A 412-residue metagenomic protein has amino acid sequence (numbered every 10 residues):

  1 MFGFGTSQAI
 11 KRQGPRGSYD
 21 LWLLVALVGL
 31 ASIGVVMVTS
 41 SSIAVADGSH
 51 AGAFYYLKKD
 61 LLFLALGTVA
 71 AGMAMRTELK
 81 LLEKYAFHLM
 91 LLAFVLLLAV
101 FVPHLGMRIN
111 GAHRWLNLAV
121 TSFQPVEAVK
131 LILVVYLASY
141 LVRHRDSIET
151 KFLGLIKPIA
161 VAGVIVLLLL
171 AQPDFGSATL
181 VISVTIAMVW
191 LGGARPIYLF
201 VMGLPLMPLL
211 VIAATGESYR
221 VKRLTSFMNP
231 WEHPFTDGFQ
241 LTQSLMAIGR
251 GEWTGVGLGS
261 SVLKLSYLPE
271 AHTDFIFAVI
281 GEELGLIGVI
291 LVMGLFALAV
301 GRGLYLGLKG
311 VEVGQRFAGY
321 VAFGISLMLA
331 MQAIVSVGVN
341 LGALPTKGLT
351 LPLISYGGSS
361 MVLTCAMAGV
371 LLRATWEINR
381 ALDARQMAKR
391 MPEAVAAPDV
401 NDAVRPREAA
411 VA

Functional and structural regions predicted by a protein language model:
M1-R16: Short, Lys/Arg-rich, polar N-terminal cytosolic tail immediately upstream of the first transmembrane signal-anchor
G14-L23, Y320: N-terminal export and membrane-targeting signals
L24-S40, A46-Q240, A278-V339, A366-V370 (+1 more regions): Hydrophobic alpha-helical transmembrane segments of multi-pass inner membrane proteins, especially in bacterial systems
S32, G342-M387: Transmembrane alpha-helices of multi-pass inner-membrane enzymes
A119-V129, A171-P173, E252-G257, L349-M361: Glycine/serine-rich anion-binding loops at beta->alpha junctions that coordinate negatively charged ligand groups
L180-V181, G259-K264, L295, N340-T350 (+1 more regions): Re-entrant/interfacial helical elements at transmembrane boundaries that shape and gate the permeation pathway
P230-T273, I287-G288: TM-adjacent membrane-interface loops and short helices in multi-pass inner/ER membrane proteins
V256-G257, I287-V292, V362, A374: Extended hydrophobic-aromatic, low-complexity segments
